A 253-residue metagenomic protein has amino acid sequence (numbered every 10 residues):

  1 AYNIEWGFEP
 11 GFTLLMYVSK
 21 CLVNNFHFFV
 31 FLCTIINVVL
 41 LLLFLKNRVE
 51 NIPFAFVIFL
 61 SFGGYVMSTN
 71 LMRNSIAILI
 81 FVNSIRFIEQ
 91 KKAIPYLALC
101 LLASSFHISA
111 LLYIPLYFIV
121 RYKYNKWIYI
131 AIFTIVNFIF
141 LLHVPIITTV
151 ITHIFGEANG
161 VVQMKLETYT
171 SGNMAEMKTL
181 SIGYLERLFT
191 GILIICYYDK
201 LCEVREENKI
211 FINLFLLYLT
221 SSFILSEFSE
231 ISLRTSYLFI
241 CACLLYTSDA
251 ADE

Functional and structural regions predicted by a protein language model:
Y2-N24: Short hydrophobic/aromatic helix or loop-helix immediately within or flanking a transmembrane segment in polytopic
L32-R48, Y246: Transmembrane-helix motifs of polytopic, lipid-linked glycan transferases
L42-F62: Transmembrane-helix signature of polytopic, membrane-embedded enzymes that assemble or transfer cell-envelope glycans
S61-G64, P95-I119: Membrane-interface alpha helices of multi-pass inner-membrane proteins
T69-S75: Short acidic/glycine- and proline-prone juxtamembrane loop motifs at membrane-interface regions of multi-pass membrane
F81-P95: Membrane-interface transmembrane helices that cradle and orient dolichyl/undecaprenyl
F118-T235: Alpha-helical transmembrane segments and terminal signal-anchor/GPI-anchor hydrophobic tails, characterized by long
Y246-E253: Conserved small/polar residues in nucleotide/adenosyl-binding loops
